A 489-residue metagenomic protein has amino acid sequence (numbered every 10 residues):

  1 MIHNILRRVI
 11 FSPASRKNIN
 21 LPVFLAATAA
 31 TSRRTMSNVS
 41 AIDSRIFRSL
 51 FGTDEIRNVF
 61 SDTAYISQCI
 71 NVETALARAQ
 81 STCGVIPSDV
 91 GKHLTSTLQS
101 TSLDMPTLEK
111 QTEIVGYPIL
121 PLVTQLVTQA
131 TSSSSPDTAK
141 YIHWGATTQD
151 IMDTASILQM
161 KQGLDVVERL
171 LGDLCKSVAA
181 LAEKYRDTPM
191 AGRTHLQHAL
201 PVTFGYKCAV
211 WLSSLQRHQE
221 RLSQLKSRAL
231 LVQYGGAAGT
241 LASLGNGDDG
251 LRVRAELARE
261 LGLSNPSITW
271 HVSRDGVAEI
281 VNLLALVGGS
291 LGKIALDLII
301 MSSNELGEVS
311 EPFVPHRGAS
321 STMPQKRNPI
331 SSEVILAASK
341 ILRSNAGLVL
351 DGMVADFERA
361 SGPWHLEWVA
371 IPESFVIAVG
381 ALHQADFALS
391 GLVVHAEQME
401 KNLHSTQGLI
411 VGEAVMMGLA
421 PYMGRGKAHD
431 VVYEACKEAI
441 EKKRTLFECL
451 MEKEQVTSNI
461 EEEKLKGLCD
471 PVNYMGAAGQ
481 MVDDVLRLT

Functional and structural regions predicted by a protein language model:
M1-M36: N-terminal mitochondrial targeting presequence
T35-A242, D248-E260, N265, A319-S320 (+3 more regions): A helix-coil-helix interface module used to build multimeric assemblies and to scaffold catalytic/cofactor sites
S88-G91, L306-F313, H383-N402, H429-Y433 (+1 more regions): A glycine-biased, small/acidic residue-tolerant capping/turn segment at secondary-structure junctions
T148, L241, G245, E260 (+6 more regions): A structural signal for small-residue-enriched, beta-sheet-centric alpha/beta enzyme cores and oligomeric scaffold folds
K161-E168, G172, G205, A209-L212 (+8 more regions): Short amphipathic alpha-helical segments with heptad-repeat character
E183-G205, E308-K326, F357-E367, S390-I410: Glycine-rich cofactor-pocket loops
H218, L222, P266, W270-W364 (+1 more regions): Glycine-rich anion/phosphate-binding loop at the beta-strand->alpha-helix junction
V334, I341-R425: Long, amphipathic alpha-helical stalk/connector segments used for oligomerization, subunit docking, or mechanical
